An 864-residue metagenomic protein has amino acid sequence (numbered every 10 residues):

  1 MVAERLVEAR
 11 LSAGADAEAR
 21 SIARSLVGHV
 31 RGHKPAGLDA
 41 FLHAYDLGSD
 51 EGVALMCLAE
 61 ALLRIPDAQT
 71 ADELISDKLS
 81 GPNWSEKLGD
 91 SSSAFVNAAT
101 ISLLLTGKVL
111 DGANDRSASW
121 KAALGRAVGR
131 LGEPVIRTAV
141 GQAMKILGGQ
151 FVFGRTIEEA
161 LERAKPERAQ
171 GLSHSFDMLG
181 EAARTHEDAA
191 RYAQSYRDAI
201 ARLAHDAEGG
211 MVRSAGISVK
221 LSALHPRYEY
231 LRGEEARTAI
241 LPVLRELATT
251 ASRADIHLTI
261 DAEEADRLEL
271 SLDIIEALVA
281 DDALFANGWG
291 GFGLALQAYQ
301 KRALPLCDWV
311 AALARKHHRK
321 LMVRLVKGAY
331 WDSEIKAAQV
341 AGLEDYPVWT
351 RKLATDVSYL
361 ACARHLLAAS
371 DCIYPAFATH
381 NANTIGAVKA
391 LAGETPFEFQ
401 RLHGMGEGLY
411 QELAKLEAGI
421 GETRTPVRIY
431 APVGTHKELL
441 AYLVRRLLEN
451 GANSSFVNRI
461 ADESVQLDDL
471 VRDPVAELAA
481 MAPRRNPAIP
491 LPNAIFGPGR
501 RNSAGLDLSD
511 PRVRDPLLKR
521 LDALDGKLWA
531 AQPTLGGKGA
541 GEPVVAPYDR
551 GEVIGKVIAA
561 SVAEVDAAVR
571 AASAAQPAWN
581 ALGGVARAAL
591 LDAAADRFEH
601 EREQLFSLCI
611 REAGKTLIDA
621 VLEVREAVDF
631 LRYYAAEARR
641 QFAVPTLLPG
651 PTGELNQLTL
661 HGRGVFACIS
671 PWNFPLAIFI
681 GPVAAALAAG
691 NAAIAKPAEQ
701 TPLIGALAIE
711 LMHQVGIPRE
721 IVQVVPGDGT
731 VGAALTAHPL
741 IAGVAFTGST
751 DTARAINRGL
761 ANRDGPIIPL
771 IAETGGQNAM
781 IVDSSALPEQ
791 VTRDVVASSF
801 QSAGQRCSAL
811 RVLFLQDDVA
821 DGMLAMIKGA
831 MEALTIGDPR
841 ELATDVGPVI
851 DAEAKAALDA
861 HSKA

Functional and structural regions predicted by a protein language model:
M1-A504: Positively charged, amphipathic and often flexible ligand-engagement surfaces
Q142-E162, E167-H174, R184, D198 (+12 more regions): Catalytic cores of nucleotide-enabled group-transfer and carboxylate-activating enzymes in metabolic and assembly-line
A378-T379, G743-T747: Periplasmic-binding protein-like
I420-T423, V433-G434, E438-A441, R445-R570 (+6 more regions): Terminal low-complexity tails and localization/encapsulation signals of metabolic enzymes
G551, V557, A572, R587 (+8 more regions): Residue-level signal for inorganic ion chemistry
V644-R719, E789: Conserved small-residue-rich beta-alpha loop and adjacent elements that most often cradle the phosphate/pyrophosphate
L655-Q657, Q723-A742: A structured beta-alpha segment of the ubiquitous adenosine-cofactor-binding alpha/beta core
Q714-G716, A737-P739, G743, T750-A864: ALDH superfamily catalytic-core signature
